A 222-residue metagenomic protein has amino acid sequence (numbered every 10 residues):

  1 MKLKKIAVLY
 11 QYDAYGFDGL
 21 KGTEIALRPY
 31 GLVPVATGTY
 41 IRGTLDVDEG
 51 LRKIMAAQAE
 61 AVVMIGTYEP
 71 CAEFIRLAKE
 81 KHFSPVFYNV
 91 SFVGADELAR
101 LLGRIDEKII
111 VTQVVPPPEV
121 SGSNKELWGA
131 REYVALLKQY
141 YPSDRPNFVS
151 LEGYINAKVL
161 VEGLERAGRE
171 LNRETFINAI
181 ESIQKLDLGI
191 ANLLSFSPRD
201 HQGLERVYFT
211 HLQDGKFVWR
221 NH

Functional and structural regions predicted by a protein language model:
M1-H82, G122-W128: Extracellular/periplasmic Venus flytrap/periplasmic-binding protein
K5, A61, P85-V86, K108 (+1 more regions): Residues at the N-termini of beta-strands
Q11-Y12, V115, G163: Residue-level signal for short, function-critical loop segments
A36, W219-N221: A structural microfeature
V47-G50, L98, F176: Hydrophobic/aromatic residues in well-formed alpha-helices
M55-A57, E80-H82, L101-I105, L171 (+2 more regions): Extracellular/periplasmic catalytic domains that process cell-envelope and extracellular macromolecules
I75-E152, K216-W219: Extracellular/periplasmic periplasmic-binding protein-like sensory domains
L137-L151, A157, V161-F217: Segments of small-molecule ligand-sensing domains
